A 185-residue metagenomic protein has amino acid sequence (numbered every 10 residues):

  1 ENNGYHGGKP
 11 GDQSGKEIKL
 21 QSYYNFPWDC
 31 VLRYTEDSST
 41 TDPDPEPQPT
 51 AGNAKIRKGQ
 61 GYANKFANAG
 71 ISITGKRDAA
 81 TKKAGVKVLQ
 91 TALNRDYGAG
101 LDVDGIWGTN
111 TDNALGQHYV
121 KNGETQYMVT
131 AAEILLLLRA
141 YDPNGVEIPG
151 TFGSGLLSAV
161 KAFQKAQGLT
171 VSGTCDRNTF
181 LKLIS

Functional and structural regions predicted by a protein language model:
E1-E46: Aromatic- and glycine-rich peptidoglycan recognition patches
T35-S185: Cell-envelope/ECM-targeting effectors and their regulatory/trafficking segments
